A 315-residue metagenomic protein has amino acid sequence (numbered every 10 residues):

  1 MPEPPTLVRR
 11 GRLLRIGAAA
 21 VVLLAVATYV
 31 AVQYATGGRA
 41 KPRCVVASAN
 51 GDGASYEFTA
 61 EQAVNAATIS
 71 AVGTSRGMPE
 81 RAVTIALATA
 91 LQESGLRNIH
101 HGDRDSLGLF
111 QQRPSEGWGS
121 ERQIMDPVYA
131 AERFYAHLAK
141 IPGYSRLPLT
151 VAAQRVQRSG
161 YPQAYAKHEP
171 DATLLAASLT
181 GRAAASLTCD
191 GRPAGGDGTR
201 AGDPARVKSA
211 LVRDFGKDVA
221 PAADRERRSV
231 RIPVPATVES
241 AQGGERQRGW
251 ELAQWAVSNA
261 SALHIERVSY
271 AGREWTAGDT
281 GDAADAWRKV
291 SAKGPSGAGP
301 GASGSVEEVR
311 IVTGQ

Functional and structural regions predicted by a protein language model:
M1-A71, R182-A185: N-terminal export signals and maturation junctions of secreted/periplasmic proteins
I69-S70, E80-G95, V156-Q157: Short, functionally critical alpha-helical segments immediately adjacent to catalytic or ligand/cofactor-binding
S94-L96, E116-A164: Alpha-helical segment that forms one wall of the substrate-binding/catalytic cleft in peptidoglycan-active domains
R104-G119: Substrate-binding/active-site groove segments that recognize and process beta-1,4-linked N-acetyl-hexosamine
Y144-R206, H264, V268: A charged, amphipathic interaction segment
A176-S178, S261, V268-Q315: Extracellularly exposed regions in secreted/surface proteins, prominently low-complexity, repeat-rich
L187-E251: Flexible, glycine-rich surface segments
W250-E266: C-terminal soluble interaction/assembly domains
